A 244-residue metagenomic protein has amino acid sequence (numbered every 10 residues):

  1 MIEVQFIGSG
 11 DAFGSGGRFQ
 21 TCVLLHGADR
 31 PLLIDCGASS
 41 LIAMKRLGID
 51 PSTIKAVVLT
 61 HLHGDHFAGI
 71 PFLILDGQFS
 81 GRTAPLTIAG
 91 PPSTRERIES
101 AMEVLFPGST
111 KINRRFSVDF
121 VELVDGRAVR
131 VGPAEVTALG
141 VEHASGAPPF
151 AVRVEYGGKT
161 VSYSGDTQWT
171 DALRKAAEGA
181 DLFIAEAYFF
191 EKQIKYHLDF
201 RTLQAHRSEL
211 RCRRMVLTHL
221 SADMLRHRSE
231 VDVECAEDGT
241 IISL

Functional and structural regions predicted by a protein language model:
M1-S162, K175, R228-L244: Binuclear metal-dependent hydrolase catalytic cores
A38-S39, E142-S145, T167-T170, S221-D223: Short beta->alpha connector loops
P91, G165, T218: Glycine- and other small-residue-rich loops at beta-strand/loop junctions that grip anionic moieties
Q168-L244: Cap/insert and terminal regions of metallo-dependent hydrolase folds
